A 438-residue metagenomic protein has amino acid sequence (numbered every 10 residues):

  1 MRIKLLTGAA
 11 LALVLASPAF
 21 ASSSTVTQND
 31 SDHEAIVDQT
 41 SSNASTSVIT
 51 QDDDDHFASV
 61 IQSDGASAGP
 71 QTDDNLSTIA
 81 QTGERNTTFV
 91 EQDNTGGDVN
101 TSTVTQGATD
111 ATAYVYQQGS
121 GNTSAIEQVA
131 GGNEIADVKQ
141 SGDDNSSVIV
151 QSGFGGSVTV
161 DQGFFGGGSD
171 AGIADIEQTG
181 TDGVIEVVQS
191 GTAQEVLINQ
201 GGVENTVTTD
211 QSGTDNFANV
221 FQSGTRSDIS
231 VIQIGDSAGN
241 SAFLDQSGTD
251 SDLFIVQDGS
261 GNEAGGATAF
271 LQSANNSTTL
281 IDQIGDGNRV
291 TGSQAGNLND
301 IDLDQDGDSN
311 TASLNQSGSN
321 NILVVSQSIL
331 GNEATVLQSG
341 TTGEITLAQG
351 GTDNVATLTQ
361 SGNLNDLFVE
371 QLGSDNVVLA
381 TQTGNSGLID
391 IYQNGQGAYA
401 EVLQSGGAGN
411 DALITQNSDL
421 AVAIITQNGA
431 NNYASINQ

Functional and structural regions predicted by a protein language model:
M1-A21: Gram-negative bacterial Sec-dependent N-terminal signal peptides
S22-Q438: Low-complexity repeat regions of mature extracellularly deployed or surface/particle-associated proteins
